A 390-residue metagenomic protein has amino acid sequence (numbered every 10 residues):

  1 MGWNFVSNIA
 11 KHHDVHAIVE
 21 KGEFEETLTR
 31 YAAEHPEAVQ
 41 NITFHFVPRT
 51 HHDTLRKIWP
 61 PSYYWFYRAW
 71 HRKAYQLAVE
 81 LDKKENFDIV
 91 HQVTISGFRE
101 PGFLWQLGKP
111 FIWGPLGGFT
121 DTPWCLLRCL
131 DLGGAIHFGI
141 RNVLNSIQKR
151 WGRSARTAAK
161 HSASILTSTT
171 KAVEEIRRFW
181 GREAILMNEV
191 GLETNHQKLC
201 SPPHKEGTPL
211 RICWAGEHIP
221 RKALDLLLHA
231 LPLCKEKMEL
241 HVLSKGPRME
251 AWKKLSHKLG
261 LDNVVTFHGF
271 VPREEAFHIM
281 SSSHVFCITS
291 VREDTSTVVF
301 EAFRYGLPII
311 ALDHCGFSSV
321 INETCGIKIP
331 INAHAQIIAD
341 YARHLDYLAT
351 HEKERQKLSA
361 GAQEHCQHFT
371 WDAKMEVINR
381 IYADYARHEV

Functional and structural regions predicted by a protein language model:
F44, W113, L144-C200, G207: Donor nucleotide-sugar binding/catalytic pocket of nucleotide-sugar-dependent glycosyltransferases
L116, P203-K222, L228-L231, H241: Conserved donor-binding/catalytic core segment of Leloir-type glycosyltransferases
K253-V271: Nucleotide-activated donor-binding/catalytic signature segment of Leloir-type glycosyltransferases, i.e., the conserved
F270, H278-S283: Short alpha-helical donor nucleotide-sugar binding micro-motif in glycosyltransferases
V291: Aromatic "clamp/platform" in nucleotide-sugar-dependent glycosyltransferases that forms part of the donor/acceptor
P308-A311: Short hydrophobic beta-strand element within catalytic cores of glycosyltransferases and related nucleotide-activated
S318-D346, K353-E354: Change "using UDP/GDP/dTDP sugars" to "using nucleotide sugars
Y347, E354-H368, V377-R380, D384: A short, well-ordered alpha-helix in the C-terminal region of glycosyltransferases
